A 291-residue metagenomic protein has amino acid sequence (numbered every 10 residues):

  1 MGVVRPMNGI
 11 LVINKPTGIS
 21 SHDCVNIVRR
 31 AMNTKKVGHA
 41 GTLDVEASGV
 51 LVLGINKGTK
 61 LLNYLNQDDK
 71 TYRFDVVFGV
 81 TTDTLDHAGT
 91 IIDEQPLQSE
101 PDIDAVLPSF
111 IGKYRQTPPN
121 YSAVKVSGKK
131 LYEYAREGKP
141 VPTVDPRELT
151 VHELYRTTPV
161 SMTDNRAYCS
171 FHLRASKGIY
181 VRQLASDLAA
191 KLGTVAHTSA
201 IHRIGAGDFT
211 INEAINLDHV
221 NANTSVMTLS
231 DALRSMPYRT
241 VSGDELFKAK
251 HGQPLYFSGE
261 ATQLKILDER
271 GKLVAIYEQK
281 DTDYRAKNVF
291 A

Functional and structural regions predicted by a protein language model:
G2-P16, S20-H39, L43, A47 (+3 more regions): Accessory RNA 3′-end/elbow-binding domains used by RNA modification enzymes
R30-T34, V52, P142-G193: The conserved catalytic core of RNA pseudouridine synthases
L53, F74, G128, L184 (+2 more regions): Residue-level signal for inorganic ion chemistry
N56-T59, V80-T81: Short, charged/polar surface micro-motifs in flexible loops or helix N-caps
N63-F78, V141-R156: Structural signature of FAD isoalloxazine-binding scaffolds in flavoprotein oxidoreductases
Y64-P118: Acidic, low-complexity central loop/insert segments
S122, V126-V151: Extended alpha-helical targeting/anchoring segments, especially N-terminal organellar/secretory targeting helices
S127-K130, A135, A167-N212: Pseudouridine synthase
